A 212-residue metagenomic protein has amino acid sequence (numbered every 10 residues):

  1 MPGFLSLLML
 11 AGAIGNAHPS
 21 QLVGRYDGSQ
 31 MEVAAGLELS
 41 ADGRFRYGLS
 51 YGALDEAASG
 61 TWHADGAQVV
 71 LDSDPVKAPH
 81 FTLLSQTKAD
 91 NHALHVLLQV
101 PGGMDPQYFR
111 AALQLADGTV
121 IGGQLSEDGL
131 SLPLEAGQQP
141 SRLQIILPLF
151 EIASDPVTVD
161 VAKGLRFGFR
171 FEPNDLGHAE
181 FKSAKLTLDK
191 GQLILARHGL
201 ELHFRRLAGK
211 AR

Functional and structural regions predicted by a protein language model:
M1-G3, A58: Acidic, low-complexity intrinsically disordered regions
G3-S20: Bacterial Sec-dependent signal peptides at the C-terminal "C-region" and cleavage site
G15-R212: Lipid interaction determinants
